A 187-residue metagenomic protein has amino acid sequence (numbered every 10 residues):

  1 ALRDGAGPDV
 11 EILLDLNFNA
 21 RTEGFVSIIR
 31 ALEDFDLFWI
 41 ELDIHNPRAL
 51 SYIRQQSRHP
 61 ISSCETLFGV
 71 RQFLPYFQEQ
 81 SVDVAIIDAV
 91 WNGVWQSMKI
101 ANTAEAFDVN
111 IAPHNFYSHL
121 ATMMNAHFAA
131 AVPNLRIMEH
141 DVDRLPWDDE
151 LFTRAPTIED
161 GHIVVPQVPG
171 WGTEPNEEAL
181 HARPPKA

Functional and structural regions predicted by a protein language model:
A1-I53: Metal-dependent enolase-superfamily TIM-barrel catalytic cores that perform enediolate-based chemistry
R30, D36-W39, H45-H162, P166: Shared catalytic-loop signature of beta/alpha-barrel
F152-A187: C-terminal extensions of enzymes
